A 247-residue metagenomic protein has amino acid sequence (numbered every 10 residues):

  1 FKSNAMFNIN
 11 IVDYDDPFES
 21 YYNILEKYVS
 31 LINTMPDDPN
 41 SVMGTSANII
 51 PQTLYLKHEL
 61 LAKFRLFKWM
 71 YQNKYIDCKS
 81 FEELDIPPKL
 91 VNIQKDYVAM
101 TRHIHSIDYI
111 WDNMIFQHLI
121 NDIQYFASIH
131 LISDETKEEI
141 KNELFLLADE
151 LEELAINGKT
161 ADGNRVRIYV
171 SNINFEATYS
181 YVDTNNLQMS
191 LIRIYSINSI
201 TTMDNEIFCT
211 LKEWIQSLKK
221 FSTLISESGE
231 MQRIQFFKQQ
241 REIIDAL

Functional and structural regions predicted by a protein language model:
S3-R233, F237-Q240, I244-D245: Hydrophobic protein-protein interaction segments
